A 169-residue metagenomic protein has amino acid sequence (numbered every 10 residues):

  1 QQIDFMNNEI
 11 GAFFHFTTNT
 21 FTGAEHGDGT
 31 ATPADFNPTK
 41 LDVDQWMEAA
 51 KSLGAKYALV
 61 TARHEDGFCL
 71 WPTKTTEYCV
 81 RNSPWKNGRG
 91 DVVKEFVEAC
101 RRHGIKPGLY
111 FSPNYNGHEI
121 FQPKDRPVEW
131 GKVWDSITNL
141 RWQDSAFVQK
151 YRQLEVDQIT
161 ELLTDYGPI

Functional and structural regions predicted by a protein language model:
Q1-I169: Mature catalytic domains of secreted/periplasmic carbohydrate-active enzymes
